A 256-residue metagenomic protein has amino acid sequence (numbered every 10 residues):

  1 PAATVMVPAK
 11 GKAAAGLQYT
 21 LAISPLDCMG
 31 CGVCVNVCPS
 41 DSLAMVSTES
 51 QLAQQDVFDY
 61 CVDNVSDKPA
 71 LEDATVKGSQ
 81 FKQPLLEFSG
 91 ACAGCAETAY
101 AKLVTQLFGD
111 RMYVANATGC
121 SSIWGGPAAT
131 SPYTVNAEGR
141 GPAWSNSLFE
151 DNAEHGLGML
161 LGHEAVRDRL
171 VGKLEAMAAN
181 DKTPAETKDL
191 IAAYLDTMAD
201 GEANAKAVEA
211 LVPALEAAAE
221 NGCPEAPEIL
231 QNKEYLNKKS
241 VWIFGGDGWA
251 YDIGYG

Functional and structural regions predicted by a protein language model:
P1-A2, G16, S24, M29 (+5 more regions): Iron-sulfur cluster-binding cysteine motifs and their immediate structural context in ferredoxin-like electron-transfer
P1-G30, S47-A53, G78-S89, E228-L230 (+1 more regions): Ferredoxin-like iron-sulfur electron-transfer modules
T4, I23, L43-M45, A137 (+1 more regions): Generic preference for hydrophobic/aromatic residues in regular secondary structure cores
D59-G256: Cofactor-binding active-site loop characterized by glycine-rich and histidine/acidic residues
